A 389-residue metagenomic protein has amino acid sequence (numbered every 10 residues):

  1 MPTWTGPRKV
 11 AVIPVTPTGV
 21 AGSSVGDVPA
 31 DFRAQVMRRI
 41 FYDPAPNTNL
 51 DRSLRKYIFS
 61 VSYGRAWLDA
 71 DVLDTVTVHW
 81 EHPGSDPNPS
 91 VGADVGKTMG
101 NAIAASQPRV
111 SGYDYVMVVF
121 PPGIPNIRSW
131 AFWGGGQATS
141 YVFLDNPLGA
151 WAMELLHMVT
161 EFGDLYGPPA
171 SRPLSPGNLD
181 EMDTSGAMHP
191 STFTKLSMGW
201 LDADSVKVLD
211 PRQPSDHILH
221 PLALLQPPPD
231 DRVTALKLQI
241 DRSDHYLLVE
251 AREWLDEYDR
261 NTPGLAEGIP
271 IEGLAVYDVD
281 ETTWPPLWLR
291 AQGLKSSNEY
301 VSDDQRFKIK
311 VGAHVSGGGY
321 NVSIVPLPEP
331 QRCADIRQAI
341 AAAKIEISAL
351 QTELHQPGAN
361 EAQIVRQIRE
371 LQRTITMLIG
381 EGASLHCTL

Functional and structural regions predicted by a protein language model:
M1-L155, V159-F162, D241: Zn2+-dependent metallopeptidase catalytic core
P14-D31, R38-R39, P44-D51, F132-D145 (+2 more regions): Non-catalytic C-terminal accessory/binding modules of secreted extracellular proteins
R33, G96, R332-C333, I347 (+1 more regions): Short amphipathic alpha-helical segments that mediate assembly, nucleic-acid/protein binding, or membrane association
V110, Y115, F120-T262: Extracellular hydrolytic enzyme modules, especially secreted metalloproteases of the metzincin/thermolysin-like class
Q351-V365, H386-C387: Charged, low-complexity interaction regions
E370-L389: Amphipathic alpha-helical coiled-coil segments
